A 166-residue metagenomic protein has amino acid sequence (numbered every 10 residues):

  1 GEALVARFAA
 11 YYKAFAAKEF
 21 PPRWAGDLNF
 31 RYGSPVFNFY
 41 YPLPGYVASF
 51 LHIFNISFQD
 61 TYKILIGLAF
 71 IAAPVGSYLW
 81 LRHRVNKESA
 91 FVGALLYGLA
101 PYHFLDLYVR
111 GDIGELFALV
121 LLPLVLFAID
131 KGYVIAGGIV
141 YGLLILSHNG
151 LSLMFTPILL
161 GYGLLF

Functional and structural regions predicted by a protein language model:
G1-A9, Y32-F37, L81-N86: Short, mixed-charge, low-aromatic patches
G1-R23: Extracytoplasmic loop-helix module adjacent to an early transmembrane segment
A3-A10, P42-Y46, K63, G76 (+1 more regions): Extracytoplasmic/secreted proteins, especially bacterial periplasmic and envelope-associated proteins
A9, L28-I56, L144: Short hydrophobic/aromatic helix or loop-helix immediately within or flanking a transmembrane segment in polytopic
F15, F37, H52, I64-R84 (+1 more regions): Membrane-embedded helix bundles of polyisoprenyl
A25-F30, P123: Gly-rich Lys/Arg/Thr-decorated short loops/hinges at beta-loop-alpha junctions or inter-strand turns that position
G33, F58-Y62, R110: Short alpha-helical transmembrane interface motifs in multi-pass membrane proteins
